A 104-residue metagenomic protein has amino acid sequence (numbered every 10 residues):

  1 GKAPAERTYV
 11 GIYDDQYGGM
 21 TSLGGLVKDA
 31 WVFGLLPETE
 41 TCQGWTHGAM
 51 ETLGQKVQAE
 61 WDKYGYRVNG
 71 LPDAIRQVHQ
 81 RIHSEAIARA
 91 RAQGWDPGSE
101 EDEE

Functional and structural regions predicted by a protein language model:
G1-K2: N-terminal acidic, proline/glycine-rich, low-complexity intrinsically disordered segments
A5-E51: N-terminal acidic leader/helix
R7, E101-E103: Extended, compositionally biased non-globular segments
D14-D15, D29, D62, D73 (+2 more regions): Acidic-enriched, low-complexity/disordered segments with a strong bias for Aspartate over Glutamate
G34, K63, A92-D96: Short intrinsically disordered, low-complexity segments
T39-H79: Acidic, low-complexity, intrinsically disordered interaction modules
L71-E101: Short, compact, well-ordered microdomains
